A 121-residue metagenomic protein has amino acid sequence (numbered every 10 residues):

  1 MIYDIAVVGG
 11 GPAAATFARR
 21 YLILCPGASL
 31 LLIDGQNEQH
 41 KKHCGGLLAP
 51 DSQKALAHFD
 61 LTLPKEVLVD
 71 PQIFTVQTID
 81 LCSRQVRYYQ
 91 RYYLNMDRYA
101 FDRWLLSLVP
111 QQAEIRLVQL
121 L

Functional and structural regions predicted by a protein language model:
M1-I5: Extreme N-terminal starter segment of soluble prokaryotic enzymes
A6, K41, G45, Q90-L94 (+1 more regions): Short secondary-structure transition/capping motifs
A6-V8, R19-C44: Glycine-rich FAD pyrophosphate-binding loop
G11: Glycine-rich NAD(P) Rossmann-fold beta1-alpha1 loop
A14-A15: N-terminal Rossmann-fold NAD(P) dinucleotide-binding loop
R19, I23, K54, S107 (+1 more regions): Short, well-ordered alpha-helices that flank and scaffold nucleotide-derived cofactor binding pockets
Q36-Q77: N-terminal FAD cofactor-binding segment of flavoenzymes
K65, Q72, Q77-L121: Conserved N-terminal helical subregion
